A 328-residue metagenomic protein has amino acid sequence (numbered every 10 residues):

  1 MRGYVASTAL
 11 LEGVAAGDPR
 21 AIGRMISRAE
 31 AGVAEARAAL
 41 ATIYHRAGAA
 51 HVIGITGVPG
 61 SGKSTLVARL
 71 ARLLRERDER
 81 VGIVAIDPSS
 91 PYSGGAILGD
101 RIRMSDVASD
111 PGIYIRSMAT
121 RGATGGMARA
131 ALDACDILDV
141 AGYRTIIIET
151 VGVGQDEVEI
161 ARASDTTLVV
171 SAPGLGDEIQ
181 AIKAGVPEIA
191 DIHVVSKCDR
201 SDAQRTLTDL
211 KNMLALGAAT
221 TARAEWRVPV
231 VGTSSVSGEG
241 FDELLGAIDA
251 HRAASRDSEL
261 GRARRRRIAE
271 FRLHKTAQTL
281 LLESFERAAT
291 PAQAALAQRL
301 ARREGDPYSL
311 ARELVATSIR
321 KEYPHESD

Functional and structural regions predicted by a protein language model:
M1-H45, R266, A294-R302, A311-D328: Non-catalytic terminal/linker segments enriched in charged/polar, low-complexity residues
V5-A16, G23, I55-P59, A218-A219 (+3 more regions): Expand to "…catalyze enediolate/carbanion chemistry for C-C bond making/breaking, isomerization, decarboxylation
A6-S61, V67-D156, I160-E178: Nucleotide-state-sensitive switch-loop elements of NTP-binding domains
V14, E159-I160, A184, A222 (+1 more regions): Replace "in large, NTP-powered and nucleic-acid-processing enzymes" with "in large, NTP-powered factors and other
I97, A134, E159, A163 (+5 more regions): Alpha-helical scaffold elements adjacent to nucleotide-binding pockets in ATP/GTP-utilizing enzyme cores
I160, P173-S201: Flexible active-site lid/hinge loop adjacent to a nucleotide/diphosphate and Mg2+-phosphate binding pocket
I192, C198-A254: Canonical P-loop GTPase G-domain recognition
G232-S235, E243-Y323: Long, well-ordered amphipathic alpha-helical subdomains in the mid-to-C-terminal portions of large enzyme subunits
